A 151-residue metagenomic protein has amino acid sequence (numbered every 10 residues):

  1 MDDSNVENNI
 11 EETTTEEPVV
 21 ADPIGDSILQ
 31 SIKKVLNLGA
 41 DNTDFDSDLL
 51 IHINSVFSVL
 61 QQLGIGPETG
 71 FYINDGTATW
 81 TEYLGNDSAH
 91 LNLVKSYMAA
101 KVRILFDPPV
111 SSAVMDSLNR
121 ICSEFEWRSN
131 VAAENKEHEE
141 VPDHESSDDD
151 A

Functional and structural regions predicted by a protein language model:
M1-L91, E126-A151: Conserved short "hinge" loops at termini or chain/domain junctions
S27-V35, A100-A132: Short, compact, well-ordered microdomains
S96-M98: Elongated alpha-helical scaffolds
